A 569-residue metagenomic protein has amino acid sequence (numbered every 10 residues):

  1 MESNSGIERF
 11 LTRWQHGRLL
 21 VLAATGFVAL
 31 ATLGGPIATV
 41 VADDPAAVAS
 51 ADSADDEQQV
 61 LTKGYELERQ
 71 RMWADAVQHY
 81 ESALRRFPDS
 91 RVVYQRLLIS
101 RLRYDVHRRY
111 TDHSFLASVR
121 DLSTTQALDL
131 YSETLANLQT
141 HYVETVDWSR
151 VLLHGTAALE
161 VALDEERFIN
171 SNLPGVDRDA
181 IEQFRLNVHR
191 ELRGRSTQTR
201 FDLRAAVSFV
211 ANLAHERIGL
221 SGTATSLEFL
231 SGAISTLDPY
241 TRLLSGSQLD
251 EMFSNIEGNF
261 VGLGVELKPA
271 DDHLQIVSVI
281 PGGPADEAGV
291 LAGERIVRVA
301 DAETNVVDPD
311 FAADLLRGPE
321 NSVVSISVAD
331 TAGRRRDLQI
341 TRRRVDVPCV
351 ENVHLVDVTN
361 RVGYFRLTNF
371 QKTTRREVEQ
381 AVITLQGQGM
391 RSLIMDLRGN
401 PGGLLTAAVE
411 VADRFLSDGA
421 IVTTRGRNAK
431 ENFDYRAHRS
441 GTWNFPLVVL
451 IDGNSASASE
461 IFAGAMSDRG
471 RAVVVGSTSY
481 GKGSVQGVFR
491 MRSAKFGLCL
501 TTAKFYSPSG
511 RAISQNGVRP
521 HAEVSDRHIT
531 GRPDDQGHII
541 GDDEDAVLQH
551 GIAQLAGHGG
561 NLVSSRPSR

Functional and structural regions predicted by a protein language model:
T62, E66, R120, T124 (+10 more regions): PDZ/PDZ-like domain segments forming the peptide/carboxylate-binding groove, activating on the N-terminal beta-strands
Y65-Q70, R217-G222, L244-S247, Q275-A292 (+1 more regions): Cleft-lining beta-strand/loop regions that shape enzyme active-site pockets
L98-R120: Alpha-helical linker/edge segments of TPR/alpha-solenoid repeat scaffolds and analogous pre-/post-domain helices
H154, T223, E228-S231, L237-S278: PDZ/PDZ-like peptide-tail recognition elements
